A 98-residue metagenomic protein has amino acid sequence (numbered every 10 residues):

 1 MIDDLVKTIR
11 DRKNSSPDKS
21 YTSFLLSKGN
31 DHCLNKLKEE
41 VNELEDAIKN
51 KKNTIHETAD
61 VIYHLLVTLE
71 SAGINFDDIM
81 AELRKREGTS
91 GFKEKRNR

Functional and structural regions predicted by a protein language model:
M1-T58, I62-R98: Flexible "arm" and connector segments at domain edges
